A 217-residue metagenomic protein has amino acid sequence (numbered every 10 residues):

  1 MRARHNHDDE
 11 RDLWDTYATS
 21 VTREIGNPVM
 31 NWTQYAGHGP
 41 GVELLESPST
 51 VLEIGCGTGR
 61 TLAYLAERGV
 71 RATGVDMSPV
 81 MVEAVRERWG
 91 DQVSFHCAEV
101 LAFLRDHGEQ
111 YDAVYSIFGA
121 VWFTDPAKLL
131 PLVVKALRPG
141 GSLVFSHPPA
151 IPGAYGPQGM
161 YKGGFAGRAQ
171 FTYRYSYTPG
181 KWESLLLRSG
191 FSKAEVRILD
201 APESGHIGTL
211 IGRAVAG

Functional and structural regions predicted by a protein language model:
M1-S47, R60: Conserved class I S-adenosyl-L-methionine
L52-I54, T58-F103: Class I SAM-dependent methyltransferase SAM/SAH-binding core
R105-V114: A short acidic, Gly/Pro-enriched loop at the edge of an enzyme's catalytic core that lines a small-molecule cofactor
A113-A127: A short SAM/SAH-binding and catalytic strip from SAM-dependent methyltransferases
K128-S142: A short glycine-rich, Lys/Arg-flanked "PGG" loop and its adjoining helix->strand segment in the class I
V144-Y173: Conserved class I S-adenosyl-L-methionine
Y173-G190: Short alpha-helix
S189, I198-G217: Core SAM-dependent methyltransferase catalytic element
